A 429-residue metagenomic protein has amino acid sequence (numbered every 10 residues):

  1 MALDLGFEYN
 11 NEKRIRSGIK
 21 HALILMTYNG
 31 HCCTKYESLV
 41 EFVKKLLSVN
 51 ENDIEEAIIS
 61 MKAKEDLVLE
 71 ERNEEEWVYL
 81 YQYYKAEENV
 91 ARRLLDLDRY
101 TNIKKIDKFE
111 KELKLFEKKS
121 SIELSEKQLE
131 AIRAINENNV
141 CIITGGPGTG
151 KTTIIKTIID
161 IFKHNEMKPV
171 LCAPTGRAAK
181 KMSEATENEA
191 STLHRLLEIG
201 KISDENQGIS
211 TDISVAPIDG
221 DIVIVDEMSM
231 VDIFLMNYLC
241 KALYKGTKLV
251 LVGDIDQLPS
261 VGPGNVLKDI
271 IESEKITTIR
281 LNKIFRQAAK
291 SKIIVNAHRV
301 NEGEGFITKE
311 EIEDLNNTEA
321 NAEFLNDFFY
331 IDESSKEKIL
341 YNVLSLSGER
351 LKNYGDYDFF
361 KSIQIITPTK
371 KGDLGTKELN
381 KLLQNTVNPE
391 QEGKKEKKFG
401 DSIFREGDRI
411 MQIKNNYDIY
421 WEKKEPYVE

Functional and structural regions predicted by a protein language model:
M1-F109: Accessory, non-ATPase domains that flank or precede helicase/AAA+ motor cores in DNA-metabolism machines
D4-E8, H21-N29, F42-V49, S60-K64 (+16 more regions): Conserved, well-folded catalytic cores of nucleic-acid-processing and energy-transducing macromolecular machines
E8-E12, N29-Y36, E51, Y79-Y84 (+10 more regions): Conserved phosphate/pyrophosphate-binding and hydrolysis machinery centered on Walker-type P-loop NTPases, extending
I19, T101-E117, T211, G393-G400: Long, charged amphipathic helices and adjacent flexible linkers at domain junctions
C33, L129-I132, E137-N316: ASCE P-loop NTPase helicase motor core
M61, E70-V78, E110-L113, E117 (+2 more regions): Glycine/charge-rich, flexible interdomain linkers and switch-proximal surface loops that mediate coupling
K111-N139: Conserved pre-motif I regulatory segment
I255-Y420, E425-V428: Conserved helicase motor core of P-loop NTPases
